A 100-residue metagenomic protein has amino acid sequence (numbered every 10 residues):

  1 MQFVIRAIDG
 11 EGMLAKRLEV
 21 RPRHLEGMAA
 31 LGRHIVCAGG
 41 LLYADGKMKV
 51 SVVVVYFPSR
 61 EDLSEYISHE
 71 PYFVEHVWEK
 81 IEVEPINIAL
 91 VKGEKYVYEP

Functional and structural regions predicted by a protein language model:
M1-P100: Conserved, structured core segments of small domains
